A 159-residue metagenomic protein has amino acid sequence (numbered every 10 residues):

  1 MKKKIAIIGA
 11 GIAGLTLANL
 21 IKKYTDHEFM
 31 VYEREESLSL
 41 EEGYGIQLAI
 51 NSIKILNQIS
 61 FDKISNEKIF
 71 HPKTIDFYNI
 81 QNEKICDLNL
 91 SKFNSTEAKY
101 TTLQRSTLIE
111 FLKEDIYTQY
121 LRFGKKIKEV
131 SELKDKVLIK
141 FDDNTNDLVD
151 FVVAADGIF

Functional and structural regions predicted by a protein language model:
M1-A13: Beta1/beta-strand and adjacent pyrophosphate-binding region of the FAD-binding site in flavoprotein oxidoreductases
K3-I5, K22, A49-F159: Conserved N-terminal helical subregion
I8, Y32-E33, A155-D156: Active-site flanking residues adjacent to catalytic metal/cofactor-binding acidic residues
A13, S37, F159: Conserved Rossmann-like nucleotide-cofactor binding loop
T16: Conserved SAM/SAH-binding loop-helix junction of Class I S-adenosyl-L-methionine-dependent methyltransferases
K22-E42: Glycine-rich FAD pyrophosphate-binding loop
G45: Glycine-rich active-site loop/strand segments that organize a redox cofactor
